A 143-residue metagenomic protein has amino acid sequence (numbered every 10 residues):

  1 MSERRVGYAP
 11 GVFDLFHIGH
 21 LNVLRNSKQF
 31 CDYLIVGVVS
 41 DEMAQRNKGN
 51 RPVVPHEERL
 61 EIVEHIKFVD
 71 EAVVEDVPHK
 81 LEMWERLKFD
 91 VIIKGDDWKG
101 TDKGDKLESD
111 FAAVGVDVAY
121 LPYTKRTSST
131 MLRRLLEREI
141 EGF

Functional and structural regions predicted by a protein language model:
M1-F143: Nucleotidyltransferase catalytic core that binds NTPs
